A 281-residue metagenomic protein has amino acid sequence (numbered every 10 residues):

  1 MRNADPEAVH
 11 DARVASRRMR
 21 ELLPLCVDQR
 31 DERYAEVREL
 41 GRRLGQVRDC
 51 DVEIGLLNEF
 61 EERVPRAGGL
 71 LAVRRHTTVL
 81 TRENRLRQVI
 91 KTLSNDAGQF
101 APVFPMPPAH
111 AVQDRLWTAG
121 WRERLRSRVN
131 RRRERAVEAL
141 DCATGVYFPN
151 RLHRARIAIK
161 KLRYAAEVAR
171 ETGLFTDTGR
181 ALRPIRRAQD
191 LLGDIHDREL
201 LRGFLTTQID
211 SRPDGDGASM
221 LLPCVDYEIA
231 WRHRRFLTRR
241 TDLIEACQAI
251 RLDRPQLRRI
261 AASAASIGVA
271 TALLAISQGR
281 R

Functional and structural regions predicted by a protein language model:
M1-R281: Function-determining surface determinants
